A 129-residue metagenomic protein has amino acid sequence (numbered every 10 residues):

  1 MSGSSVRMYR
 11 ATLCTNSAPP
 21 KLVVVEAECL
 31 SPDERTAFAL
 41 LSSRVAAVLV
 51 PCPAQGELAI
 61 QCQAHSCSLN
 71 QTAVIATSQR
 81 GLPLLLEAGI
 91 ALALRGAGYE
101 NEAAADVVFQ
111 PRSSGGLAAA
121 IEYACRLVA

Functional and structural regions predicted by a protein language model:
M1-V24: Non-catalytic pre-domain segments flanking phosphatase-related domains
N16-K21, A27-I75, Q79-E87: Conserved acidic, metal-coordinating active-site core of Asp-based, Mg2+-dependent phosphoryl-transfer enzymes
G56-A129: Mg2+-dependent phosphoryl-transfer enzymes with acidic/Ser/Thr/Gly-rich catalytic loops
